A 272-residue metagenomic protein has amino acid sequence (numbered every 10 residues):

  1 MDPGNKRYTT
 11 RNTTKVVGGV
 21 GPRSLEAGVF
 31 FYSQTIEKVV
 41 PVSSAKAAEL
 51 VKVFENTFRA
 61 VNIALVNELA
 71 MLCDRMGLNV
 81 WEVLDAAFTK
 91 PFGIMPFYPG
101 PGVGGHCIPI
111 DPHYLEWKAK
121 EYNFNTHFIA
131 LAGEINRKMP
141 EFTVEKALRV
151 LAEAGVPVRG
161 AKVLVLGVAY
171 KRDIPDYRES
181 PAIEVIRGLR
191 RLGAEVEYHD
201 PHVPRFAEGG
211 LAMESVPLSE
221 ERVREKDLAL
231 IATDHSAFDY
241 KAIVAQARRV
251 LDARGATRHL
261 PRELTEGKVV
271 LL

Functional and structural regions predicted by a protein language model:
M1-L272: Structural/interface elements that position substrates and couple domains in central-metabolism enzymes
